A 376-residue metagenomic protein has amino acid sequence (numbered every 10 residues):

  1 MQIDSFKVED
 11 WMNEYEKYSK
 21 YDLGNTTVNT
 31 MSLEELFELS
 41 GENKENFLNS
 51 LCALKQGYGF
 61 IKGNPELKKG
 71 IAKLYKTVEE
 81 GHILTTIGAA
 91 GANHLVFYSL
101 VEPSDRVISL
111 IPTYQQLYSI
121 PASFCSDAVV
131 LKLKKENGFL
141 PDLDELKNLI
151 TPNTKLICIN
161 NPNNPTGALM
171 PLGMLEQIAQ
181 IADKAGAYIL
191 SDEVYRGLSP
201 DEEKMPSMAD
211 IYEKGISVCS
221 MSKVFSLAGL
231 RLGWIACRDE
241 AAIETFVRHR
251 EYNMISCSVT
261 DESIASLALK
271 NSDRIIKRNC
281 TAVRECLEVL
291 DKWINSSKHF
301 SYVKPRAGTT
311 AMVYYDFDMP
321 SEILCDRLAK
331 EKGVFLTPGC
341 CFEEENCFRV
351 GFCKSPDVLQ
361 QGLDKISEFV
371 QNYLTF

Functional and structural regions predicted by a protein language model:
M1-G88, A268, N372-F376: N-terminal small-domain helix-loop-helix segment of the aminotransferase-like
T77, I108, K147-N148, D318 (+2 more regions): PLP-dependent enzyme catalytic core of the Aspartate aminotransferase-like
S99-P121: Conserved PLP-anchoring active-site segment centered on the Schiff-base-forming lysine
F124, K184-A185, S297, K332 (+1 more regions): Helix C-cap/helix->beta junction micro-motif
K135-E203: Active-site phosphate-binding strand-loop segment of PLP-dependent enzymes
D210-E244: Active-site PLP attachment segment
I243-R250, A268-D291: Structural signature of PLP-dependent enzymes
S266, A282-D291, Y302-Y315: Conserved glycine-rich beta-strand-loop-beta hairpin in the small C-terminal domain of fold type I
